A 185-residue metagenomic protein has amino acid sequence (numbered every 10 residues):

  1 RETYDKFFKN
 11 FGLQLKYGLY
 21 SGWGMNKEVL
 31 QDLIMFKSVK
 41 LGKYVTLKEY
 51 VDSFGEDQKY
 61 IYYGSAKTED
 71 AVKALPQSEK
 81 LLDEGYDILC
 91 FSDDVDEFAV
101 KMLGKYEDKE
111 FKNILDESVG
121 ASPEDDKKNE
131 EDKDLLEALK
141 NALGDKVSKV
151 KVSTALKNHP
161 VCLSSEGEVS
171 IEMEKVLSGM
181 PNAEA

Functional and structural regions predicted by a protein language model:
R1-A185: Conserved GHKL (Bergerat-fold) ATPase module
